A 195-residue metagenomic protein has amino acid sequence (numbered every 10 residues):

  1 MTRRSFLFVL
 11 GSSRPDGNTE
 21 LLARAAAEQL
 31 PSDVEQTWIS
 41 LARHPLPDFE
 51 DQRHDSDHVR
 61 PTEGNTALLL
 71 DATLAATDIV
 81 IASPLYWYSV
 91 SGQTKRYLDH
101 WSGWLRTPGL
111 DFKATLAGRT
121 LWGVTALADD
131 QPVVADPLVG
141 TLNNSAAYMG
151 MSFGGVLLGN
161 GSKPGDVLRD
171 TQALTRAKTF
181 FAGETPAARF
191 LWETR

Functional and structural regions predicted by a protein language model:
M1-R106, Q172-R195: N-terminal beta1-alpha1-beta2 submodule of the flavodoxin-like/Rossmannoid cofactor-binding fold
L7-V9, T37-I39, W122-V124, G154-L157: Hydrophobic/aromatic beta-strand patches that form the interior of the parallel beta-sheet core in alpha/beta enzyme
S13-D16, L85-Y88, A128-P132, S162-G165: Short histidine/acidic/glycine/proline-rich micro-motifs that form metal- and phosphate-coordinating active-site loops
I39-H44, T115, L157-G159: A short, structured active-site edge motif that brings together acidic residues
L41, D51, A126, G159-G161: Active-site donor-binding loop signature of nucleotide-sugar glycosyltransferases
P47-F49, G161-V167: A short acidic, helix-capping loop that chelates divalent metal ions and anchors anionic groups
L110-G155: Short, glycine-/small-residue-rich phosphate/pyrophosphate-handling segment
